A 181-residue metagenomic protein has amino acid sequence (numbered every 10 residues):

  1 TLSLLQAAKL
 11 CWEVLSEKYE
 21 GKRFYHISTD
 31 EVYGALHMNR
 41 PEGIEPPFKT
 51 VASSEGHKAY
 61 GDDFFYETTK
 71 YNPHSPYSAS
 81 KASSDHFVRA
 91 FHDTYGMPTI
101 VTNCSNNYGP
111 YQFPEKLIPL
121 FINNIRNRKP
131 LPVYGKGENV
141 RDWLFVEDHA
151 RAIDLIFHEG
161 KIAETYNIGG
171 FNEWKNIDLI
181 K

Functional and structural regions predicted by a protein language model:
T1-N107, E147, N176: N-terminal Rossmann-like NAD(P)+-binding domain of SDR-like oxidoreductases, especially those catalyzing
A7, C11-V14, T94, N124-R128 (+1 more regions): Generic structural signal for alpha-helix termini and adjacent loop/cap motifs
H37-M38, A82, I100, N107-L120 (+6 more regions): Glycine/proline-rich active-site loop of Rossmann-fold NAD(P)-dependent oxidoreductases
V88, I122, I180-K181: A conserved short alpha-helical segment within the catalytic HATPase_c
